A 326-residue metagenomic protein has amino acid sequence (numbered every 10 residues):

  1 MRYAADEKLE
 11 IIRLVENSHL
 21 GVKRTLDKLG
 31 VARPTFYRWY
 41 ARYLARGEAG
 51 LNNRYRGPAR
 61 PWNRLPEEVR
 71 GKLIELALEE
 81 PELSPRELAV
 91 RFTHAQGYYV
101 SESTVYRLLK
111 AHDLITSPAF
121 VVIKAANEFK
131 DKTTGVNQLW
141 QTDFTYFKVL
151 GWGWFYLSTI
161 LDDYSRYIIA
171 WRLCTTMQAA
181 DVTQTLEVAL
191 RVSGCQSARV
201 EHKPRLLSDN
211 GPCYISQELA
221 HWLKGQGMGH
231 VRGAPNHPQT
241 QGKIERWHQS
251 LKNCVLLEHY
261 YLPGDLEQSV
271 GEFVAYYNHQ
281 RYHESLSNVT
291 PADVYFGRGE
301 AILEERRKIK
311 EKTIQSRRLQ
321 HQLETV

Functional and structural regions predicted by a protein language model:
R2, K224-M228, Q249-V326: C-terminal domain-tail junction helix/linker
Y3-L20, R70-E79: Short, amphipathic alpha-helical "recognition" segments used to contact nucleic acids or chromatin
R24-L29, L88, F92: Short alpha-helical "recognition helix" segments of helix-turn-helix
A32-T35, S101: Short coil turns linking two alpha-helices in DNA-binding domains
A41, G47-L139, H237-P238, F296-I302: Basic, flexible linker segments flanking DNA-binding modules in nucleic acid-interacting mobile-element proteins
E68, Y98-Y99, R107-L161, Y167 (+3 more regions): Mobile-element integrase/transposase regions, centering on the N-terminal DNA-binding/Zn-coordinating module
L186, A198-S216, A234-N236, S287-A292: Acidic/histidine-rich, metal-coordinating catalytic segments
K203-N210, K224-K243, L257-P263: RNase H-like polynucleotidyl transferase catalytic core
